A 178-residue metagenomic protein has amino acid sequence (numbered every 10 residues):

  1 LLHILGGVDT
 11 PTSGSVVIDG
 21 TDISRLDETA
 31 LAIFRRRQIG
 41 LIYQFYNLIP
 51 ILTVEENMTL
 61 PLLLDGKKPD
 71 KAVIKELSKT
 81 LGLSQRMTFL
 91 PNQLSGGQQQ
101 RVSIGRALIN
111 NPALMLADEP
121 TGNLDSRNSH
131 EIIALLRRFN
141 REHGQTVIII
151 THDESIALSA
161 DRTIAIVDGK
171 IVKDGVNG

Functional and structural regions predicted by a protein language model:
L1-I166: ABC family nucleotide-binding domain
T163-V176: H-loop (His-switch) and adjacent beta-strand-loop-beta switch element of ABC-type ATPase nucleotide-binding domains
